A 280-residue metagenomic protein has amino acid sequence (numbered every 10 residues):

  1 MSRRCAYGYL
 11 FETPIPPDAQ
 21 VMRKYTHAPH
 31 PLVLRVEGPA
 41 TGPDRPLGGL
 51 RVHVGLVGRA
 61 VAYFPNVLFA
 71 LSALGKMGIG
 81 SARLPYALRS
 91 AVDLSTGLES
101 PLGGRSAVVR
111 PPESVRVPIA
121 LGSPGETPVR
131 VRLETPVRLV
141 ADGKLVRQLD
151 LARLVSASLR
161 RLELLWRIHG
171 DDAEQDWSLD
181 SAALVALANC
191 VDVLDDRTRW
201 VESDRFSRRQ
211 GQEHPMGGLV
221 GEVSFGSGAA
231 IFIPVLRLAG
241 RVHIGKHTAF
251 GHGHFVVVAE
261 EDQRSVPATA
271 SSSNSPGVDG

Functional and structural regions predicted by a protein language model:
M1-G280: RNA-interacting cores
